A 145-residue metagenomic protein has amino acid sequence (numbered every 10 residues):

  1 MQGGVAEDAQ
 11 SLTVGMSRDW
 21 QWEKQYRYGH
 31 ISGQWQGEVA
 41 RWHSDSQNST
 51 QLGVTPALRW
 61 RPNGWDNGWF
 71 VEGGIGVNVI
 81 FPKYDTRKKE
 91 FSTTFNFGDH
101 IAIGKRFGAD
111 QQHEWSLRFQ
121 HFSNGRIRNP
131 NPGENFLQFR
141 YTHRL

Functional and structural regions predicted by a protein language model:
M1, Y28-G37, L52-V54, W69-I75 (+2 more regions): Transmembrane beta-strands of outer-membrane beta-barrel proteins
G3-A9, R18-W20, G37-H43, I75-F81 (+2 more regions): Transmembrane beta-strands of outer-membrane beta-barrel pores
G3-T13, W42-S49, W65, R126-P132: Solvent-exposed loop/turn segments connecting transmembrane beta-strands in outer-membrane beta-barrel proteins
V14, G133-L145: Outer-membrane beta-barrel "beta-signal"
S17-D19, E23, A57-R61, N96 (+2 more regions): Transmembrane beta-barrel domains of outer membrane proteins
Q21-I31, S46, N63-W69, A109-Q112: Short loop/turn motifs that connect adjacent beta-strands in outer-membrane beta-barrel proteins
Q25, G37-Q51, G73-K89: Outer-membrane beta-barrel translocator/channel fold
R59-G104: Surface-exposed, polar helix/loop patches in the mature regions of secreted/periplasmic/lumenal proteins that form
